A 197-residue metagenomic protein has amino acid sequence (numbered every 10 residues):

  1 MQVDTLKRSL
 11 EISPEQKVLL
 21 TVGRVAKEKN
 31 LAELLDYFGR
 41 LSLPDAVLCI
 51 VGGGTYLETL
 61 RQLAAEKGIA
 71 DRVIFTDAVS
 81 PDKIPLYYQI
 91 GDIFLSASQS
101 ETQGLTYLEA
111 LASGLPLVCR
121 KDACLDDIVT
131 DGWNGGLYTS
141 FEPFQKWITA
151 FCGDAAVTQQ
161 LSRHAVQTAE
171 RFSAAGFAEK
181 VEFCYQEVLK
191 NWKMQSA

Functional and structural regions predicted by a protein language model:
M1-I12: A short helix/loop element that forms part of the nucleotide-sugar donor recognition site in Leloir-type
K17-R40, A46, T55-R61: A conserved mid-protein helix/loop that constitutes part of the nucleotide-sugar donor-binding site
R61-V79: Nucleotide-activated donor-binding/catalytic signature segment of Leloir-type glycosyltransferases, i.e., the conserved
T76-V79, L86-G91: Short alpha-helical donor nucleotide-sugar binding micro-motif in glycosyltransferases
Q99: Aromatic "clamp/platform" in nucleotide-sugar-dependent glycosyltransferases that forms part of the donor/acceptor
P116-C119, V129: Short hydrophobic beta-strand element within catalytic cores of glycosyltransferases and related nucleotide-activated
D131-G132, G136-E142, A150-A155: Conserved acidic donor-binding segment of nucleotide-sugar-dependent glycosyltransferases
V157-R171, K180-F183, E187: A short, well-ordered alpha-helix in the C-terminal region of glycosyltransferases
